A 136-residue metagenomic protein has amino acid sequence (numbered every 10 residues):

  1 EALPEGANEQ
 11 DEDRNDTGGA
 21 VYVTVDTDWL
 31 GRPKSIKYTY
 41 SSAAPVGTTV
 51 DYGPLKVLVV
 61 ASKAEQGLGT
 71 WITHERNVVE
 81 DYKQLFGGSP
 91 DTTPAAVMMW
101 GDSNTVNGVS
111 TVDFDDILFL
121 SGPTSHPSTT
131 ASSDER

Functional and structural regions predicted by a protein language model:
E1-A43: Secretory/extracellular carbohydrate-interaction modules and structurally similar beta-sandwich "look-alikes"
G18-V21, L68-G108: Extracellular beta-strand ligand-recognition surfaces/modules
V23-T27, G101, S121: Residue-level signal for short segments within beta-strands and strand-turn junctions of well-structured beta-sheet
P33-F86: Extracellular carbohydrate recognition and processing domains and analogous Trp-centered ligand-binding platforms
V97, D115-F119: Extracellular beta-strand elements of beta-rich domains used for carbohydrate recognition/degradation or cell-matrix
G122-T129: Short, charged low-complexity linker/loop segments at the C-terminal edge of domains
T129-R136: Compositionally biased, proline/threonine/alanine/serine-rich low-complexity intrinsically disordered stretches
